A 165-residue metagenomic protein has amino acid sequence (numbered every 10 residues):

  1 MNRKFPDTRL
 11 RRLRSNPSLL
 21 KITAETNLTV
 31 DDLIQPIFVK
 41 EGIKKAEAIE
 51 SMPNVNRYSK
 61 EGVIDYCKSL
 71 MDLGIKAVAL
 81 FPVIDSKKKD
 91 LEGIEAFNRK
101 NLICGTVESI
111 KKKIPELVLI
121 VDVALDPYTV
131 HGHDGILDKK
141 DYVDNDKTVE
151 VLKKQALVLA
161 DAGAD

Functional and structural regions predicted by a protein language model:
N2-T8, N16, E25-I34, K40-D165: Alpha/beta enzyme core
